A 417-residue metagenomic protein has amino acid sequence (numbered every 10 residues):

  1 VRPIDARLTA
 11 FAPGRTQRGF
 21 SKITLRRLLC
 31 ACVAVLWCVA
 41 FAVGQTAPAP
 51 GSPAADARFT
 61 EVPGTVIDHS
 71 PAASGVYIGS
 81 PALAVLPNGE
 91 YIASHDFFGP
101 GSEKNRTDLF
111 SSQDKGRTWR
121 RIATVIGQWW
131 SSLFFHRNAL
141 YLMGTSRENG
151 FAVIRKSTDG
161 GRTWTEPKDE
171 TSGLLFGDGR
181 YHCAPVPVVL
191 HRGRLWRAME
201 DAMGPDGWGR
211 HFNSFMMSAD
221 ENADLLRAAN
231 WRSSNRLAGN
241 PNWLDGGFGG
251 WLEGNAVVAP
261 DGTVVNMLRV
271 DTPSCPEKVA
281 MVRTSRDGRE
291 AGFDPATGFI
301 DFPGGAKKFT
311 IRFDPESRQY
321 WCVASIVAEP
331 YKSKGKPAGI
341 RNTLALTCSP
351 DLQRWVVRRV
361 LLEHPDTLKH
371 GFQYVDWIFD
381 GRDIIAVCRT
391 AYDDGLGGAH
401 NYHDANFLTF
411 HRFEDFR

Functional and structural regions predicted by a protein language model:
V1-R26: N-terminal secretory signal peptides that target proteins for export/translocation
L29-A40: Bacterial N-terminal signal peptides
Q45-S80, A84-W130, F134-A184, V188-G249 (+5 more regions): Beta-rich carbohydrate-recognition and catalytic domains
K307-K308: Alpha-helical scaffolding within the catalytic cores of extracellular/periplasmic polymer-degrading hydrolases
I311: Catalytic cores of secreted/periplasmic lytic hydrolases that degrade extracellular macromolecules
F372-V375: Short glycine-rich, acidic/polar surface loops and turns
I378: Short alpha-helix at the nucleotide-sugar/activated-sugar donor binding site of glycosyltransferases and closely
